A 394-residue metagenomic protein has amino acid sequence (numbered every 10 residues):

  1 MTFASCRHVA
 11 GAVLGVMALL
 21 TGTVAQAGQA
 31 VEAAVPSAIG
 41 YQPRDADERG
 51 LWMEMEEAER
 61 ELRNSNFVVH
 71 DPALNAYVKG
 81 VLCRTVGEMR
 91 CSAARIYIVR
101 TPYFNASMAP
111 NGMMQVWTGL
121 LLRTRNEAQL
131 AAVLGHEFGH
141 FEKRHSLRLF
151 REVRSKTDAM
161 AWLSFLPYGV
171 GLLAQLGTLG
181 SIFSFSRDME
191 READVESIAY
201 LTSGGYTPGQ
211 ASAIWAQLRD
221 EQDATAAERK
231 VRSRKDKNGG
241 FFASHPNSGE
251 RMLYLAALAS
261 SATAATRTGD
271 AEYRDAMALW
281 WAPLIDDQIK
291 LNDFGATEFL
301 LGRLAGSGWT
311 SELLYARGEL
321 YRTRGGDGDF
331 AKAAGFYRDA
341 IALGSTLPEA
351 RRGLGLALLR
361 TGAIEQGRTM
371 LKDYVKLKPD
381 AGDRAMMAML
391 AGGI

Functional and structural regions predicted by a protein language model:
M1-V13: Bacterial N-terminal signal peptides that target proteins for export
G22-V24: N-terminal signal peptide c-region/cleavage motif recognized by signal peptidases
G28-S164, L179-I182, E196-F241, H245 (+10 more regions): Peri-catalytic and regulatory segments of divalent metal-dependent proteins
L166-G171, Q175: Phosphoinositide system proteins, centered on phosphoinositide phosphatases and their trafficking scaffolds
F185-S186: Active-site-proximal helix/loop segments of hydrolytic enzymes
G392-I394: Short, solvent-exposed mixed-charge patches
